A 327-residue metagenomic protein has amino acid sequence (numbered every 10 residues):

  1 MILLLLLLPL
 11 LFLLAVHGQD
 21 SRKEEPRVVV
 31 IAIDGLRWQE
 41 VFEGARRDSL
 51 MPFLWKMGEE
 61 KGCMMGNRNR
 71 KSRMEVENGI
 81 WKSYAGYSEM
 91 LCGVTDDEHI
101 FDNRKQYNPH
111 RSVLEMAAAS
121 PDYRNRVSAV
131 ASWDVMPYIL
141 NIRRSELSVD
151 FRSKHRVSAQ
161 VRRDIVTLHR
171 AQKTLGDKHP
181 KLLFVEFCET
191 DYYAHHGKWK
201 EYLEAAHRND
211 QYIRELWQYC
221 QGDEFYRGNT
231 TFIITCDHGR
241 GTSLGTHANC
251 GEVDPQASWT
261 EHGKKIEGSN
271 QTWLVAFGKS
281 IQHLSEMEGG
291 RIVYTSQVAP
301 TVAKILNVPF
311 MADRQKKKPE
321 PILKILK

Functional and structural regions predicted by a protein language model:
K23, E40, D191-F232, W259: A long, amphipathic alpha-helix that forms part of the scaffold/cap immediately adjacent to metal-dependent active
E25-R37, M57, A117, K181-C188 (+5 more regions): Beta-strand elements within well-structured catalytic alpha/beta cores of enzymes that handle phosphate/sulfate esters
F42-K82: Short, structured active-site-proximal loop/turn typified by the sulfatase FGly-forming signature C/S-X-P-X-R
G44-F53, R68-N69, E89-R111: His/Cys-centered metal/cofactor-coordination and adjacent catalytic loops
W55, G278-Q282, G289-L323: Non-catalytic, well-ordered alpha-helical segments in soluble enzyme domains
D97-Q160: Catalytic-site neighborhoods of secreted/periplasmic enzymes that process anionic sulfate/phosphate groups
I139-V149, H169-E215: Active-site His/acidic residue clusters
T235-F277: Histidine-centered active-site microenvironments of extracellular/periplasmic hydrolases and transferases
